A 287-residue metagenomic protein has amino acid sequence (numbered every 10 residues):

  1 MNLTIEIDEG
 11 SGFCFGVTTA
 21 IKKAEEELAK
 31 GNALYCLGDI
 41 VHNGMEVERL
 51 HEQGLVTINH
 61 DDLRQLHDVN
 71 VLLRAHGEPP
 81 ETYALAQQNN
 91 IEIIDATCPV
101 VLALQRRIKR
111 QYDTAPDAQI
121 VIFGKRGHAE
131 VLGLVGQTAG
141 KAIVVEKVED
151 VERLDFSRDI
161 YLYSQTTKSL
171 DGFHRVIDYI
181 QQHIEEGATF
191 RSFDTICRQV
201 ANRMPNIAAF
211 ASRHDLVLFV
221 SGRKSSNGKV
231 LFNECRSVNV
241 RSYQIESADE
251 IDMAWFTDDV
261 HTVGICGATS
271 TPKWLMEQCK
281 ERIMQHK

Functional and structural regions predicted by a protein language model:
M1-K287: The feature marks the mature, well-folded catalytic cores of soluble enzymes
